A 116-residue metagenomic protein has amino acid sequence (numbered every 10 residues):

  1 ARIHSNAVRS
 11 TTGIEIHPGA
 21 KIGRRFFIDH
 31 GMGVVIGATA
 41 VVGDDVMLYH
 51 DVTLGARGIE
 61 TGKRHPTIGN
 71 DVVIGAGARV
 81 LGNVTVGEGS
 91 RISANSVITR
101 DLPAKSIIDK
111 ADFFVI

Functional and structural regions predicted by a protein language model:
A1-T12: Terminal amphipathic alpha-helical/low-complexity segments used for targeting or macromolecular assembly
T11-T12, H17-P18, G23-R24, D29-A38 (+11 more regions): Left-handed beta-helix
